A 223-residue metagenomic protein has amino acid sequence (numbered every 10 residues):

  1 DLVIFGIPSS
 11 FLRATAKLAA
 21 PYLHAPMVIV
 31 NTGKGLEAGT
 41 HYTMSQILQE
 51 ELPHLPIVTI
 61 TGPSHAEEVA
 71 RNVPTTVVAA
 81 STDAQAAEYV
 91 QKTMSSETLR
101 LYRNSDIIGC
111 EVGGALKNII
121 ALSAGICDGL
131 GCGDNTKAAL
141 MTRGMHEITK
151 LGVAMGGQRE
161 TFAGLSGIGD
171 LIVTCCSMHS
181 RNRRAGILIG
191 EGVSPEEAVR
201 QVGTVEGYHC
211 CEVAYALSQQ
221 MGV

Functional and structural regions predicted by a protein language model:
L2-P74, V90-K92: Rossmann-like NAD(P)(H) cofactor-binding subdomain of soluble oxidoreductases
G6-S9, R13, A38, Y42 (+11 more regions): Electropositive phosphate-/nucleotide-binding environments in soluble metabolic enzymes
F11, Y22, I47-L55, P74-T161: Internal alpha-helical scaffold of NAD(P)-dependent oxidoreductase catalytic cores
M27-I29, N104, S194-E196: Glycine/charged-rich beta-loop-alpha catalytic/anionic-binding loops adjacent to active sites
T32, C132-N135, A198: Short coil/turn segments at secondary-structure junctions
K34-L36, T61-H65, D83, S105-G109 (+5 more regions): Glycine-rich beta-alpha junction loops
E50-G62, A80, G129-A138, G167 (+2 more regions): A broadly tuned preference for mixed-charge, low-complexity surface segments
K117, A124-D128, V153-A163, G169-V223: NAD(P)-dependent Rossmann-like dehydrogenase/reductase catalytic/cofactor-binding core
